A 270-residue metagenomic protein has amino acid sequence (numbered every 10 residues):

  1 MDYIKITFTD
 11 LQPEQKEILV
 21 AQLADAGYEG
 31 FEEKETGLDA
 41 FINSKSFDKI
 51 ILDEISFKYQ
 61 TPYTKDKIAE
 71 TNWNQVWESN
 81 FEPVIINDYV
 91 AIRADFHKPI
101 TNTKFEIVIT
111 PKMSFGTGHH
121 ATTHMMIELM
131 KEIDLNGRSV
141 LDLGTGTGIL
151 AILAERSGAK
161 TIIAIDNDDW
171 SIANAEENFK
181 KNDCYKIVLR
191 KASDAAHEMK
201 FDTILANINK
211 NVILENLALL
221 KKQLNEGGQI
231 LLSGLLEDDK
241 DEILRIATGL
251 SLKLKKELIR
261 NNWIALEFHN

Functional and structural regions predicted by a protein language model:
D2-T101: N-terminal auxiliary segments of SAM/dcSAM-dependent transferases
I42-L52, N136, W263-N270: Accessory recognition modules or surfaces
N74-N136: SAM-dependent Rossmann-like transferase core, predominantly class I methyltransferases with a strong bias toward
M113, T117-H197: Conserved SAM/SAH cofactor-binding pocket of Class I
N167-N270: S-adenosylmethionine
